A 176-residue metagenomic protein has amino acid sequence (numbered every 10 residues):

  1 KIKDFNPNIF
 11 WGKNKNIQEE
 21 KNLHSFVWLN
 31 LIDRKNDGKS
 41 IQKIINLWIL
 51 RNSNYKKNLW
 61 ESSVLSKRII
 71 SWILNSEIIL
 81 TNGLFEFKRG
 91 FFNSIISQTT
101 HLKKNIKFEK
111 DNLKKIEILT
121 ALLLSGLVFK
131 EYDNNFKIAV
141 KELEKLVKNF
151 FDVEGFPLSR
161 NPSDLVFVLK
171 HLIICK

Functional and structural regions predicted by a protein language model:
K1-N6: Extreme N-terminal leader/anchor segments
N16-K176: Aromatic-lined, polymer-binding surfaces characteristic of secreted/periplasmic polysaccharide-degrading enzymes
